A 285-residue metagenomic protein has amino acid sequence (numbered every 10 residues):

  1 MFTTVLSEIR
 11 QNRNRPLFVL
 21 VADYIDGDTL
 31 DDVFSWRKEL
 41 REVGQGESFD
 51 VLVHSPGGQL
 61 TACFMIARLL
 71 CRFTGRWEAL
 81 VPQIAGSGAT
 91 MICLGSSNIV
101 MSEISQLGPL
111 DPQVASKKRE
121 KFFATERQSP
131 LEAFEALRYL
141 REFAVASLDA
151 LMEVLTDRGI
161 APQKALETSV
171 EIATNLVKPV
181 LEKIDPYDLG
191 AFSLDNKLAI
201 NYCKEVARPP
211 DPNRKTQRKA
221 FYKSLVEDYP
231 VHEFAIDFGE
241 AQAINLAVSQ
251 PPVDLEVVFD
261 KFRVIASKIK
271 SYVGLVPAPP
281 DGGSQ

Functional and structural regions predicted by a protein language model:
M1-Q285: Terminal-region recognition feature
